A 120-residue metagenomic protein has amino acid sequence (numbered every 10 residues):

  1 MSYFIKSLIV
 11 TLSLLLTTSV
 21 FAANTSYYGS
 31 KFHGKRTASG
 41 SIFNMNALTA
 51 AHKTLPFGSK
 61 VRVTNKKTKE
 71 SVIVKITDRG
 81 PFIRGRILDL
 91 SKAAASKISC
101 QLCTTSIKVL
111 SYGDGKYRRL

Functional and structural regions predicted by a protein language model:
S2-S7, L14, S19-L120: Secreted/periplasmic proteins
